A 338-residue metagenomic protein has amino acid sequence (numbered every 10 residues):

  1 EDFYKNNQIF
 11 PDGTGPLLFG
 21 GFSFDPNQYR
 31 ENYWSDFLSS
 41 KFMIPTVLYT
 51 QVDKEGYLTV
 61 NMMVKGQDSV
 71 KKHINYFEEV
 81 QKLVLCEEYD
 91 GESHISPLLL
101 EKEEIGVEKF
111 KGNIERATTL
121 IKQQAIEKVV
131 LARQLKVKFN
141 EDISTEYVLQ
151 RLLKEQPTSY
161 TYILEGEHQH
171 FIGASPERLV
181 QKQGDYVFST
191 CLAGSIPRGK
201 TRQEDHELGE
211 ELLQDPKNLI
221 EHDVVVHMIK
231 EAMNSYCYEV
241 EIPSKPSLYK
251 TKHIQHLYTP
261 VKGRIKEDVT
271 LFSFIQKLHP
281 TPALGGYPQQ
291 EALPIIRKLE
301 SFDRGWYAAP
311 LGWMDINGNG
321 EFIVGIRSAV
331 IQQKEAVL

Functional and structural regions predicted by a protein language model:
D2-K128, A132-Q134: Non-catalytic accessory segments adjacent to catalytic cores
G20, Y49, Q124, V180 (+3 more regions): A residue-level signal for conserved active-site and pocket-lining positions in enzyme catalytic cores
V47-T50, T161-I163, I172-G173, R178-L179 (+2 more regions): Short beta-strand scaffold segments in enzyme catalytic cores
V52-V84, A174, Q181-K252, R327 (+1 more regions): Cytosolic ligand/metal-binding cores
G91-R178, V225, I229, Y236 (+1 more regions): Active-site pocket-lining segments that scaffold enzyme catalytic pockets across diverse folds
L100-V107, K138-D142, R198, D215 (+4 more regions): Hydrophobic alpha-helical scaffolding
R116-L120, R151-E155, S195, E211 (+6 more regions): Generic, well-ordered alpha-helical scaffold segments in large soluble proteins
S175, Y258-L338: Conserved hydrophobic core element of enzyme catalytic domains
